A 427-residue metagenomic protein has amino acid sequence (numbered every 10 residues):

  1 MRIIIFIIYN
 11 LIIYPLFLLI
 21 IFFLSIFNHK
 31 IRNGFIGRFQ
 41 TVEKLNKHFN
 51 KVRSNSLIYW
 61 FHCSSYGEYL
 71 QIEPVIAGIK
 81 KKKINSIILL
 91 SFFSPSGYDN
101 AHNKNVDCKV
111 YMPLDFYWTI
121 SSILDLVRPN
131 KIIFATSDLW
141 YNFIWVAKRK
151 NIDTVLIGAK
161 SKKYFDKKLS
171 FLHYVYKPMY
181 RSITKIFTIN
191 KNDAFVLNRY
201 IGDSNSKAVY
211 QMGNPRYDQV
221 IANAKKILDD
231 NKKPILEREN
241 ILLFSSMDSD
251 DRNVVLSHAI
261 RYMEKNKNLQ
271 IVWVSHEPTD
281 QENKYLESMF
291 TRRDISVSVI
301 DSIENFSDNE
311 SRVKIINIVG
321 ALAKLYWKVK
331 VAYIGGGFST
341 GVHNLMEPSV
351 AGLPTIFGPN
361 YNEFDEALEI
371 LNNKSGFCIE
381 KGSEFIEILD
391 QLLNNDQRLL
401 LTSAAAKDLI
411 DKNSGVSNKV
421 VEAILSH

Functional and structural regions predicted by a protein language model:
I4, I8-I26: A hydrophobic membrane-anchoring feature enriched in long, contiguous, low-charge segments that mark signal-anchor
I21, S25-I221, L243, M247-D248 (+3 more regions): Active-site and donor-binding regions of nucleotide-sugar-utilizing enzymes
E68-K82, I221-I303: Conserved catalytic-core segment of nucleotide-activated headgroup transferases in glycan assembly
A101, N105-K109, L286-I316: Nucleotide-activated donor-binding/catalytic signature segment of Leloir-type glycosyltransferases, i.e., the conserved
I152-T154, V297, T355: Hydrophobic beta-strand scaffold residues
I183, L322-D408: Catalytic binding pocket for nucleotide-activated donors in carbohydrate/polymer assembly enzymes
R216, S298-T340, N344-L345: Donor nucleotide-activated moiety binding/catalytic core segment of transferases that use nucleotide-activated donors
N413-H427: C-terminal alpha-helical cap of glycosyltransferases
